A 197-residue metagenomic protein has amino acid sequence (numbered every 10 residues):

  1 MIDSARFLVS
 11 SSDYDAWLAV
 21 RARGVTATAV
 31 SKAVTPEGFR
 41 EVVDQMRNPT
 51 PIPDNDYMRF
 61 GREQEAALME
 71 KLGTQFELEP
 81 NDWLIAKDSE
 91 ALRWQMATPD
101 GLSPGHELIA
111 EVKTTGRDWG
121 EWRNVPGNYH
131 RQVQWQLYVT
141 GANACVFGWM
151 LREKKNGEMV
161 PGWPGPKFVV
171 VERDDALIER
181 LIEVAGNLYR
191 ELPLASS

Functional and structural regions predicted by a protein language model:
M1-A67, K71: Charged, glycine-rich intrinsically disordered N-terminal tails and low-complexity linkers that flank
M1-I2, L194-S197: Short intrinsically disordered terminal tails
Q75-P193: Nucleic-acid nuclease catalytic cores
